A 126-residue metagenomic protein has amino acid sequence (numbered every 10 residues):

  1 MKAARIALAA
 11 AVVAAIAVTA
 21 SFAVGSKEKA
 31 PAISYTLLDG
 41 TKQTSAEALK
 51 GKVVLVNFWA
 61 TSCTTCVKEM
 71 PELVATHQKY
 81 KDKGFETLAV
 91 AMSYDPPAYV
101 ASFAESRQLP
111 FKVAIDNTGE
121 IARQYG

Functional and structural regions predicted by a protein language model:
M1-T36: N-terminal targeting signals for export/organelle localization
A32-V54, H77-Y80: A short beta-strand-turn-helix
L55-V56, T87: Hydrophobic beta-strand anchors of alpha/beta hydrolase catalytic cores
F58-A75: Conserved redox-active cysteine motifs that mediate thiol-disulfide chemistry, especially di-cysteine Cys-X(1-2)-Cys
V74-Q78, A101: A structural alpha-helix within SAM-dependent methyltransferase catalytic domains
A91-S93: Residue-level recognition of beta-strand->loop/alpha-helix junctions
A101-G126: Short, internal strand/loop/helix patches that form the active-site neighborhood or redox-interaction surface
